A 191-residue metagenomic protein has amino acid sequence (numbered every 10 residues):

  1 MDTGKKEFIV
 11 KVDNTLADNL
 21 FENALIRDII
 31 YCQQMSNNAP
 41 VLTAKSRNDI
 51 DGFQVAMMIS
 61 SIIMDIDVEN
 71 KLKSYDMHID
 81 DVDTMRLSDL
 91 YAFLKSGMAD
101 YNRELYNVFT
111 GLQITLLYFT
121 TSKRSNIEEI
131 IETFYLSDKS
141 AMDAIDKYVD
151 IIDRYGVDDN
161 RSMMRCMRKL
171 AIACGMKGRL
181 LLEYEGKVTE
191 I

Functional and structural regions predicted by a protein language model:
M1-K5, A17-D18, Q54-A56, S60-I62 (+2 more regions): Auxiliary, metal-adjacent structural segments of Zn-dependent hydrolase domains
M1-L25, I29-S36, V188-I191: Active-site scaffold of zinc-dependent metalloenzymes
N19, Q33-I66: Post-HEXXH active-site segment of zinc metalloproteases
D28, I59-K73, Y106-K123: Short, hydrophobic/amphipathic alpha-helical patches that form generic packing surfaces within helical domains
Q33-N38, D76-M77, L94, G175: Short alpha-helix boundary/capping elements
A39-S46, M77-S88: Short acidic alpha-helical/loop segments enriched in Asp/Glu that coordinate divalent cations
D49-G52, T84-S96: Charge-rich, acidic-biased intrinsically disordered regions
L90-I191: Pan-zinc metallopeptidase signature
